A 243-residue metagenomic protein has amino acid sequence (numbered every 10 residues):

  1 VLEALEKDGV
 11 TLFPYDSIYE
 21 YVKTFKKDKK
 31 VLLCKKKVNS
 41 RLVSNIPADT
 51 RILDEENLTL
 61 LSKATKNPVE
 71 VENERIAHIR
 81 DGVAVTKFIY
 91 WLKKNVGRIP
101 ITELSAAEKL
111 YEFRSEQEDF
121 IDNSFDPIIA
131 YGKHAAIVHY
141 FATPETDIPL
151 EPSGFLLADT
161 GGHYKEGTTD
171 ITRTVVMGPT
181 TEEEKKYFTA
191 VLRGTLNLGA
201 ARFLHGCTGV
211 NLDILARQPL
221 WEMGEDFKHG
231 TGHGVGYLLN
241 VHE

Functional and structural regions predicted by a protein language model:
V1-E243: Active-site neighborhoods and metal-handling regions in enzymes and metal-associated proteins
